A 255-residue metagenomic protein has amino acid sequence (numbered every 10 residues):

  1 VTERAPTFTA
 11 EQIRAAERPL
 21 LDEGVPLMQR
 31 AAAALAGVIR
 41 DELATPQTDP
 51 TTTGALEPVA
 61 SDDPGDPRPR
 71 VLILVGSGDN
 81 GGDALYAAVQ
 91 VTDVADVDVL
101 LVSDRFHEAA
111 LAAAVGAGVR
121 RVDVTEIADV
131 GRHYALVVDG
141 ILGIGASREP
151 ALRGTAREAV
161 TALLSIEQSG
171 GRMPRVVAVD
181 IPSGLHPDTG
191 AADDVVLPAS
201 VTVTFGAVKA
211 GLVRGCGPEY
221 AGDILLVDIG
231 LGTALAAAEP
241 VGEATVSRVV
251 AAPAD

Functional and structural regions predicted by a protein language model:
V1-P67, L231-D255: Positively charged, low-complexity intrinsically disordered leader regions
T2-F8, L56-P58, D63-V246: Glycine-rich phosphate/dinucleotide-binding loop and adjoining beta-alpha-beta core of small-molecule
